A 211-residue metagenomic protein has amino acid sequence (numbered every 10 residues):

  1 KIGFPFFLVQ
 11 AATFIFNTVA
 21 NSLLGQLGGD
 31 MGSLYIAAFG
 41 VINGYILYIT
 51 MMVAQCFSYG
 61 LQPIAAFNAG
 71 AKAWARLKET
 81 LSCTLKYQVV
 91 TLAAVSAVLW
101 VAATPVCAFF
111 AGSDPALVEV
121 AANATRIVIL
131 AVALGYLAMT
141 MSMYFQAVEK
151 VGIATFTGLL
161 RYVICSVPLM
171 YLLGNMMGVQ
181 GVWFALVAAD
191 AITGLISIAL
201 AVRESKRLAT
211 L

Functional and structural regions predicted by a protein language model:
K1-F4, A65-A131, L172-L211: Short alpha-helical transmembrane segments in multi-pass integral membrane proteins
K1-V19, L23-L24, Y45-I49, V53 (+3 more regions): Hydrophobic faces of transmembrane alpha-helices in multi-pass small-molecule transporters and flippases across diverse
Q10, G40, S113-D114, T155 (+1 more regions): Solvent-exposed, flexible loop/coil residues
Q10, N21-L24, L99, M143 (+2 more regions): Structural signal for membrane-spanning alpha-helices in multi-pass inner-membrane proteins, emphasizing helix cores
F14-Y48, F67, P105-P115, M176: Helix-terminus/linker motif at the lipid-water interface of multi-pass membrane proteins
N21, I36-A103, G135-T157: Small-residue-rich hydrophobic transmembrane alpha-helices
A54-S58, V128-A147, I153-V163, L169 (+1 more regions): Short runs within selected transmembrane alpha-helices of multi-pass transporters and secretion channels
